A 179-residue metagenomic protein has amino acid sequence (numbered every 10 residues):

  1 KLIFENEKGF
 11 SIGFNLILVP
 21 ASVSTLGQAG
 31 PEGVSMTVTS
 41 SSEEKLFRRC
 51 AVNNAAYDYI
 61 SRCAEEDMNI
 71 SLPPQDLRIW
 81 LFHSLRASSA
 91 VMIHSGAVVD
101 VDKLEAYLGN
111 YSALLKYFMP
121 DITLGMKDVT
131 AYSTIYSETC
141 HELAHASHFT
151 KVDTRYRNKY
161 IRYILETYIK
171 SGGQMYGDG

Functional and structural regions predicted by a protein language model:
K1, G27, P31, V38-S42 (+1 more regions): Solvent-exposed beta-strand/loop surfaces, strongest in extracytoplasmic domains of secreted and cell-surface proteins
K1-G13: A short, solvent-exposed beta-strand micro-motif common in secreted/extracellular proteins
N15-V34: Short beta-strand elements
L16, V52-A55, Y136, C140 (+1 more regions): Hydrophobic (often cysteine-bearing) scaffold residues that line and stabilize catalytic clefts of nucleotide/cofactor
S40-V98: Zn2+-dependent metallopeptidase catalytic core
Y57, S88-T150: Active-site scaffold of zinc-dependent metalloenzymes
I60-M68, A144-D153: Sec-exported extracytoplasmic/periplasmic mature domains
F149-G177: Post-HEXXH active-site segment of zinc metalloproteases
